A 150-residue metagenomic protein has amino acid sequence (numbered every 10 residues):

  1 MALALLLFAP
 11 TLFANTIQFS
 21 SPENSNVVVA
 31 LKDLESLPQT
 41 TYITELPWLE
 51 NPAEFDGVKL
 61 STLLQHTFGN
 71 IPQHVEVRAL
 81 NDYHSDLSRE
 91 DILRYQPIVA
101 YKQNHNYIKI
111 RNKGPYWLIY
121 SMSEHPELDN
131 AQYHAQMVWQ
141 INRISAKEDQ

Functional and structural regions predicted by a protein language model:
M1-A2: Bacterial N-terminal signal peptides that target proteins for export
A9-P10: N-terminal signal peptide c-region/cleavage motif recognized by signal peptidases
F13-Q150: N-terminal intrinsically disordered, low-complexity segments enriched in P/E/S/T
